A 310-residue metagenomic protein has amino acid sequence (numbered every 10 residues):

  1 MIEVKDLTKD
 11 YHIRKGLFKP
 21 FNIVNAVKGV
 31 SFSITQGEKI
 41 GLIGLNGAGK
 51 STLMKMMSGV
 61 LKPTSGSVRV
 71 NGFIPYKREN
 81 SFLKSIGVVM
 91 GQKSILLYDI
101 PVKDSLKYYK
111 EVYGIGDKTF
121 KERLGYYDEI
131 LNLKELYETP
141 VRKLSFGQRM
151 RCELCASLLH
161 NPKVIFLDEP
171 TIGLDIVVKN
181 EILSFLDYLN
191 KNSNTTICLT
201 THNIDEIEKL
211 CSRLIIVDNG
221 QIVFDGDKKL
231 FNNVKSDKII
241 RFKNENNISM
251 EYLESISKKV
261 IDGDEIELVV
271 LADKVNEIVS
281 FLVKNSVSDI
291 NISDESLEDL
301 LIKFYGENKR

Functional and structural regions predicted by a protein language model:
G66-K77, S81-F82: Conserved ABC transporter NBD signature motif
K107, K118-L136: Conserved ABC ATPase "signature" region
N161: Conserved catalytic motifs of ABC-family nucleotide-binding domains
I165-E169: Catalytic Walker B motif of ABC-type/P-loop ATPase nucleotide-binding domains
F185-V269: ABC transporter nucleotide-binding domain
L271-R310: C-terminal coupling/interaction segments
